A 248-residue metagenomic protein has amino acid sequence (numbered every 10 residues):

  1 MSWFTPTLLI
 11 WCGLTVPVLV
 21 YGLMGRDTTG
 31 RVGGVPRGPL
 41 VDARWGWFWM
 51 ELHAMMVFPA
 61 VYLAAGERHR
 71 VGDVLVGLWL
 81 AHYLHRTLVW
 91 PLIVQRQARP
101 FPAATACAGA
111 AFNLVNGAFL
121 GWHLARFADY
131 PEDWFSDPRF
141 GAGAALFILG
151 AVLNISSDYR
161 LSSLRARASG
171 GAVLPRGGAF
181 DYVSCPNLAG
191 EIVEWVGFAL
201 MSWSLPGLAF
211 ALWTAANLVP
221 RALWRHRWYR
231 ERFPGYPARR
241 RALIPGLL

Functional and structural regions predicted by a protein language model:
M1-L80, L84, V89-A104: Membrane-helix and juxtamembrane interface regions of eukaryotic multi-pass membrane proteins
S2-Y21, F58-H69, F112, D129-L248: Hydrophobic transmembrane alpha-helices
G30-W47, R99-A111, A172-F180, R239-L248: Juxtamembrane helix-capping/reentrant segments at transmembrane boundaries
G77-H85, V89, A108, F112-N113 (+3 more regions): Function-critical hydrophobic alpha-helical transmembrane segments in multi-pass membrane proteins
L92-G121, D129, S169-V173: Functional transmembrane or membrane-interface alpha-helices that line membrane-embedded catalytic, ligand-binding
F119-H123, N154-S157: C-terminal TM-helix exit segments that contain a strictly Trp-centered aromatic cap at the helix terminus
